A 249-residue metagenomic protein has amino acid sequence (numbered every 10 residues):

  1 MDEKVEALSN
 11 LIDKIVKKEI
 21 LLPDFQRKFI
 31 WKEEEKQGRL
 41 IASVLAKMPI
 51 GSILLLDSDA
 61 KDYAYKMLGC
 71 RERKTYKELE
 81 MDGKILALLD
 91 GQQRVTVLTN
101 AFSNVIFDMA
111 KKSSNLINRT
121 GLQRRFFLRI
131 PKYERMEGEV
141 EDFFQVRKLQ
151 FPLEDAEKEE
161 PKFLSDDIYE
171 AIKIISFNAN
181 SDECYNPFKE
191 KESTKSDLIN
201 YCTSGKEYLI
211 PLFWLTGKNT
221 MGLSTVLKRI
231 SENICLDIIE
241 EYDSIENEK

Functional and structural regions predicted by a protein language model:
M1-E34, I41-K249: Basic- and aromatic-enriched surface patches that contact anionic nucleotides/nucleic acids
